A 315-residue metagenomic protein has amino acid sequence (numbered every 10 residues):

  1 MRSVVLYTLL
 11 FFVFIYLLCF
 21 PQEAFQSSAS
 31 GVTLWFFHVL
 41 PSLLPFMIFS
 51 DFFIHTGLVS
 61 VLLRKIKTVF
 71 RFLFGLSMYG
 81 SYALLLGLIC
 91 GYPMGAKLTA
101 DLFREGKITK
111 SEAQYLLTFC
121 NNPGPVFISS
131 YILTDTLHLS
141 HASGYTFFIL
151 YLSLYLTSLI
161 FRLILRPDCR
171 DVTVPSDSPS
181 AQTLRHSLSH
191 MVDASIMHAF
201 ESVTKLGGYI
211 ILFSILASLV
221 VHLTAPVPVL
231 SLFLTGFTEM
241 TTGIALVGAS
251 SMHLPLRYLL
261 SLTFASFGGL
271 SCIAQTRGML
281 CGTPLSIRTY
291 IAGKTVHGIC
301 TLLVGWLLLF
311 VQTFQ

Functional and structural regions predicted by a protein language model:
R2-V61: N-terminal signal-anchor module of multipass membrane proteins
Q22-T33, L137-L139, P226, T313-Q315: Membrane-interface helix termini and inter-helical loops of multi-pass transporters
H38-S50, F127, S202-S214, S218 (+1 more regions): Hydrophobic alpha-helical transmembrane segments in multi-pass membrane proteins
L73-L137, L234-L280: Alpha-helical membrane segments and immediately flanking helix-loop junctions that form or couple to the substrate/ion
K107-I164, M279-V304: Membrane-core helix-loop-helix motifs of multi-pass transport proteins
R166-M197: Intrinsically disordered, low-complexity non-transmembrane regions of multi-pass membrane transporters
V192-A265: Transmembrane helical segments that form the transport core of multi-pass membrane transport proteins
V304-Q315: Juxtamembrane boundary at the C-terminal end of a transmembrane helix
